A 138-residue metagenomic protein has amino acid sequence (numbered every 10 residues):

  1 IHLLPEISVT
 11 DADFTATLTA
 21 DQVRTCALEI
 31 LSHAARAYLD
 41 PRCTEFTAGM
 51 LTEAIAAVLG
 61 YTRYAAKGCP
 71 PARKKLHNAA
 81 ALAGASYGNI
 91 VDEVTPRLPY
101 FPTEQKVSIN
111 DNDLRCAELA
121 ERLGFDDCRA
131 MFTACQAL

Functional and structural regions predicted by a protein language model:
I1-Y87: Carboxylate- and glycine-rich phosphate/diphosphate-binding segment that chelates Mg2+/Mn2+
E29, H33, E93-P96, Y100: Histidine-centered active-site/metal-ligand motif
L59, P70-K74, N89-V94, S108-L114 (+1 more regions): Short, structured loop/turn "capping" segments at alpha-beta junctions
A81-P96, T103-E104: Glycine-rich phosphate/pyrophosphate-binding beta-alpha loops
R97-L138: Gly/Pro-rich interdomain helix-loop hinge
